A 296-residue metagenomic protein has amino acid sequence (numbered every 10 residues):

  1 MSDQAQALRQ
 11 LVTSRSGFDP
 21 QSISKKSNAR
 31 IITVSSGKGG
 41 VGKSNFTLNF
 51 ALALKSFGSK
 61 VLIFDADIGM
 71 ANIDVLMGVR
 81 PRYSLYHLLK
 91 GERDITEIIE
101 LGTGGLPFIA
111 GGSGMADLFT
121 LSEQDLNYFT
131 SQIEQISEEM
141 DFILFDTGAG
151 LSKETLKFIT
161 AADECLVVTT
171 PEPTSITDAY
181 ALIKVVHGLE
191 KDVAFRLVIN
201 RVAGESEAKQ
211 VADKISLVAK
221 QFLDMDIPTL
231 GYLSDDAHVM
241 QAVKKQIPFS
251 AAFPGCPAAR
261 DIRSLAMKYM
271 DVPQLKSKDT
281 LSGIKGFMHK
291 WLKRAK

Functional and structural regions predicted by a protein language model:
M1-S24, V193, N200-K296: C-terminal lobe/tail of nucleotide-utilizing enzymes
S2-D3, R9-V41, N45, S56-F57: The Walker A/P-loop phosphate-binding site
I31-I95: Walker A/P-loop NTP-binding active-site region of P-loop NTPases, recognizing the glycine-rich GxxxxGKT/S
S36, D65, A110-S113, T147 (+1 more regions): Flexible glycine-/small-residue-rich
A66-E138, V243-K245: P-loop/Walker-type NTP enzyme "switch/lid" segment
F142, T147-Q241: Conserved catalytic-core segment of NTP-binding enzymes
